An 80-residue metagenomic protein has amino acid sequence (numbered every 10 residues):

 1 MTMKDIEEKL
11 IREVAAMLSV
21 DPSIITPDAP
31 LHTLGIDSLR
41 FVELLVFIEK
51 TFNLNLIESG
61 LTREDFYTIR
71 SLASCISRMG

Functional and structural regions predicted by a protein language model:
M1-S23, S74-G80: Thiotemplate assembly-line natural product biosynthesis machinery
A16-T33, F52-T62: Phosphopantetheine carrier-protein modules
R40: Two-component histidine kinase catalytic core, primarily the HATPase_c
L44: Conserved N-box helix within the HATPase_c
E49-K50, A73: Short, surface-exposed helix/turn micro-motifs that flank interaction/cofactor sites
L61-S71: AMP-binding/adenylate-forming catalytic domain of the ANL superfamily
